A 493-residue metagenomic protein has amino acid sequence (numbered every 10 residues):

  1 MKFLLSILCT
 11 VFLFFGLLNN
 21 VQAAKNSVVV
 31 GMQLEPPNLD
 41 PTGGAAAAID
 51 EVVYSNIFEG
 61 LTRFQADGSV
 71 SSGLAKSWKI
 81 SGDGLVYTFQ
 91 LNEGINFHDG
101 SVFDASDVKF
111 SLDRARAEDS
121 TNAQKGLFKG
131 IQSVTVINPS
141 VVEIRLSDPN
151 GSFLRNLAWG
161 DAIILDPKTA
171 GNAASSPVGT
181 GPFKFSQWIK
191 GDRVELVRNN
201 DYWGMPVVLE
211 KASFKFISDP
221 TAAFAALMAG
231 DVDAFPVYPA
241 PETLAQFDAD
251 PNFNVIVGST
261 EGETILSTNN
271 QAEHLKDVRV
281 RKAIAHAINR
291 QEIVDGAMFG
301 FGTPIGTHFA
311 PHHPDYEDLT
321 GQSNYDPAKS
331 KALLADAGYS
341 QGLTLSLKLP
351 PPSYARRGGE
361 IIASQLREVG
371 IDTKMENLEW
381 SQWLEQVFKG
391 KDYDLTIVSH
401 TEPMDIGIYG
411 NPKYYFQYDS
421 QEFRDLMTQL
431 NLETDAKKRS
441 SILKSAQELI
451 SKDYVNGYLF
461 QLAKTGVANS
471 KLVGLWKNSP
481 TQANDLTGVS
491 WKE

Functional and structural regions predicted by a protein language model:
G31-G82, D113, V178-T180: N-terminal lobe/hinge region of extracytoplasmic solute-binding protein
S69, N150, R155-V207, K211 (+4 more regions): Gly/Pro-rich hinge or "lid" segments in bacterial periplasmic/extracellular proteins
Q90, Q124-P167, Q187: Surface-exposed binding/hinge segments that line and control ligand-binding clefts or catalytic entry sites
D104-S111, P139-R145, G181-P182, L209-K211 (+6 more regions): Alpha-helical secondary-structure segments
G171, N200-A245, D372-K374: Ligand-site clamp/hinge motif
F299, T303-D336, Y354-R357: Structural transition elements
D372-L384, G407-K471, E493: Extracytoplasmic/peripheral linker and loop segments enriched in polar/acidic and small residues with frequent Thr/Pro
G466-E493: Long beta-strand-rich cores associated with HINT superfamily self-processing modules
